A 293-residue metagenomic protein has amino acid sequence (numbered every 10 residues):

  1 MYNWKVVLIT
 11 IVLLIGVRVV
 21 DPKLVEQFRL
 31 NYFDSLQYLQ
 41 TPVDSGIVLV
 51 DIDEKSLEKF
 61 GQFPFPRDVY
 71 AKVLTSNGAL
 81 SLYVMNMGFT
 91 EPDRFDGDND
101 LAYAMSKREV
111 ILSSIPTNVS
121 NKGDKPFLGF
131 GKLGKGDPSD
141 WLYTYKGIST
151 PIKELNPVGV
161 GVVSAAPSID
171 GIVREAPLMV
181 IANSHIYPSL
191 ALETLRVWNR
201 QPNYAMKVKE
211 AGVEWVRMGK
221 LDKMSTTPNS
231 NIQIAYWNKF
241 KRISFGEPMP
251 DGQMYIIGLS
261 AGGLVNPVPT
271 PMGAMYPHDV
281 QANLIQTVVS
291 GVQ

Functional and structural regions predicted by a protein language model:
Y2-R217, P250-Q293: Non-transmembrane functional regions of envelope-associated proteins
A205-E247: Substrate-access "cap/lid" subdomains that shape and gate the entrance to catalytic or ligand-binding pockets
